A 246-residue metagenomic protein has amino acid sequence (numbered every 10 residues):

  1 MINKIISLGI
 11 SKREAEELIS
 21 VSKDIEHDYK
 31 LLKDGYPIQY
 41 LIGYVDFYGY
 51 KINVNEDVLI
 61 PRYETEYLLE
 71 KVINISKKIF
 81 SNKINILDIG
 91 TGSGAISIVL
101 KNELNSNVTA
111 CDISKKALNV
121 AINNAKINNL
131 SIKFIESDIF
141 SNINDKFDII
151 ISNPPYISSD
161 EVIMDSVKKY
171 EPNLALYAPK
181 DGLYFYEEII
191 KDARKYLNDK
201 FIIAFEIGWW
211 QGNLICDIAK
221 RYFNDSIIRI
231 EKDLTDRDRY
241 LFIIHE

Functional and structural regions predicted by a protein language model:
M1-E246: Auxiliary N-terminal substrate/complex-recognition segments of SAM-dependent methyltransferases
